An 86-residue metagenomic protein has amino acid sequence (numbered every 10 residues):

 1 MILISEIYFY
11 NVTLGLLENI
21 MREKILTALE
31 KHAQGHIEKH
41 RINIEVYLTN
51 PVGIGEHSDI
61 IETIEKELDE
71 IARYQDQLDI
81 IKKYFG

Functional and structural regions predicted by a protein language model:
I2-I20: Short, Lys/Arg-enriched N-terminal segments with co-localized hydrophobic residues within the first ~10-30 amino acids
R22-G86: Extended, charge-rich alpha-helical interface modules
